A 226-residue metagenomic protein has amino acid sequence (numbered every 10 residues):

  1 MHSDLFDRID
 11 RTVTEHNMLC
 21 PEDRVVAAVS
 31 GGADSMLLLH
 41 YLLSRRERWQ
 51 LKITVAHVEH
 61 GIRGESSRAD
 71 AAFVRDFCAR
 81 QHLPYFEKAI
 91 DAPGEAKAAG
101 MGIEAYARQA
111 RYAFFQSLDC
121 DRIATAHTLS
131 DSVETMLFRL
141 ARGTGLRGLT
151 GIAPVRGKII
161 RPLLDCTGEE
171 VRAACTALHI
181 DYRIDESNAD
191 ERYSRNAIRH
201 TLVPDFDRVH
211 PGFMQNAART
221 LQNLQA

Functional and structural regions predicted by a protein language model:
M1-V29, A33-P204: Core alpha/beta nucleotide-donor-binding catalytic domains of modification enzymes
Y193-A226: ATP/NTP-dependent adenylation/nucleotidyl-transfer catalytic domains that generate, transfer, or process NMP-activated
